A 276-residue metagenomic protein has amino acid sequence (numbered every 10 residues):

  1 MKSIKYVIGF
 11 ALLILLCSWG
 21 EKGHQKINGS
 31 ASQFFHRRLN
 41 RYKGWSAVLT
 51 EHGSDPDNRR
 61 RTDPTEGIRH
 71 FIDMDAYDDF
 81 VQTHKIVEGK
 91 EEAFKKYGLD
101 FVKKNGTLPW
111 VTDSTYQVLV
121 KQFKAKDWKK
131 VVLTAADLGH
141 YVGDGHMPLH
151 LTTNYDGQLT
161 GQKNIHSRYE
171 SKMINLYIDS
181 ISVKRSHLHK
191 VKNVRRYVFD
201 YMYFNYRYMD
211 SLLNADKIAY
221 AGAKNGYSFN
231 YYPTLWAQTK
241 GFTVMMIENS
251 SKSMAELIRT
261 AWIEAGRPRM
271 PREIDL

Functional and structural regions predicted by a protein language model:
K2-F10: Sec-dependent signal peptide recognition, specifically the positively charged N-region followed immediately by
G9-L12, A31: Enrichment for repetitive, rod-forming helical segments
A11-W19: Hydrophobic h-region of N-terminal signal peptides that target proteins for export in Gram-negative bacteria
S18-L133, D137, T153-A223, Y227-N230 (+2 more regions): N-terminal, motif-rich segments that launch catalysis or mediate targeting to/interaction with membranes, typified by
V142-G157: Catalytic Zn2+-binding segment of zinc metalloproteases
